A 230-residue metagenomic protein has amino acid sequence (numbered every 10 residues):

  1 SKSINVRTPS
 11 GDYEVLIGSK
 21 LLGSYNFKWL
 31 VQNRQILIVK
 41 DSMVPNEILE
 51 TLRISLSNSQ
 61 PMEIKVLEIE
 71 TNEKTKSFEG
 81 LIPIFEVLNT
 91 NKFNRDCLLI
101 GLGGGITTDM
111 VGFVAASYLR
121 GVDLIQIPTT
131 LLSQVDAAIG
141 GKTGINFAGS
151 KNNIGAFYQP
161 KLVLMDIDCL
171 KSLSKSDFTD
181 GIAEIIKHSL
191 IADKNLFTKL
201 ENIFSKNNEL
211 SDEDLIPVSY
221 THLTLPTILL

Functional and structural regions predicted by a protein language model:
S1-L98, N202: ATP/NTP phosphate-donor binding region
R7, L16, F113-K206: A glycine/threonine-rich phosphate-anchoring loop and its flanking beta-alpha core in nucleotide/phosphate-binding
G103-G105, D136: Conserved phosphate-binding and hydrolysis motifs of nucleotide-dependent enzymes
I106-G112: Short glycine/serine/threonine-rich phosphate/pyrophosphate-binding segments that cradle anionic phosphate groups
L200-S219: Mobile late-domain/C-terminal helix-loop "cap" segments that border catalytic sites or the cytosolic face
T221-T227: Conserved small/polar residues in nucleotide/adenosyl-binding loops
